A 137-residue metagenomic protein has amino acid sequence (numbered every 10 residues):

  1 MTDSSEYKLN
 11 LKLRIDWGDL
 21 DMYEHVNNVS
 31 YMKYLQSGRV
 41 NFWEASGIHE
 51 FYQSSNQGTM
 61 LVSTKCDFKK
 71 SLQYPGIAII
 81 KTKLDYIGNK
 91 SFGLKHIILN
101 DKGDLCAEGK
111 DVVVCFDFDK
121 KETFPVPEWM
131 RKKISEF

Functional and structural regions predicted by a protein language model:
M1-N41: Catalytic strand-loop segment that frames the active site of acyl-thioester-processing enzymes
T2-L11, L72-Y74, D85-F137: HotDog/MaoC-like acyl-thioester-processing domains
K12-D16, D67, V112: Generic structural detector for well-ordered beta-strands
D19-N28, V62-S63, K70, Y74 (+1 more regions): Generic structural "secondary-structure junction" signal
Y31-Y34, M60, K95, V112: Residue-level recognition of specific faces of alpha-helices
M32, H49, R131: Nucleotide phosphate-binding site architecture
Q36-R39, G47-I48, S135: A generic structural signal for secondary-structure junctions that act as hinges or helix/strand caps at the edges
F42-F92, C106, V114: Hydrophobic beta-strand-centered segment that forms part of the acyl-chain substrate-binding groove
